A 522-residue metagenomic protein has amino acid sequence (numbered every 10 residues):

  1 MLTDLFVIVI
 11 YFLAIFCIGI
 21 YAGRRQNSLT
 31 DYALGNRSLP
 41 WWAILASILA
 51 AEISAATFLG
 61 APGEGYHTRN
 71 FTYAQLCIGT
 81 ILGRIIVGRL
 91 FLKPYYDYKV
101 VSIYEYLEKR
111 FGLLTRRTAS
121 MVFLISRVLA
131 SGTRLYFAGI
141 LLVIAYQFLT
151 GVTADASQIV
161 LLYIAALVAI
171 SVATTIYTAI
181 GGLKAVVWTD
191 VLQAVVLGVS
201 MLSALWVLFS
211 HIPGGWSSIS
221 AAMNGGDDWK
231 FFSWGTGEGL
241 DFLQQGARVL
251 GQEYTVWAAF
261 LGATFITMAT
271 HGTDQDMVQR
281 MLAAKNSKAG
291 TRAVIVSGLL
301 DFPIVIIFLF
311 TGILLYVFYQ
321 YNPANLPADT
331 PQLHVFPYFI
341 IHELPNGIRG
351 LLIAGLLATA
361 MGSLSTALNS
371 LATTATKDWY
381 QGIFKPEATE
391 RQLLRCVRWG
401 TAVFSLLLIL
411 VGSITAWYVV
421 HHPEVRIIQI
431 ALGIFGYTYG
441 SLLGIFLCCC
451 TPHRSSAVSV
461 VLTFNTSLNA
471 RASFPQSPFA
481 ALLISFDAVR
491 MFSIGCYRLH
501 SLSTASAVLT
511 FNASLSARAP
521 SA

Functional and structural regions predicted by a protein language model:
M1-T30, V101-Y104, E108-V143, A165-D228 (+6 more regions): Membrane-interface loop-to-helix entry segments
L2-G23, G35, L39, A43 (+3 more regions): Extracellular loop-to-transmembrane helix junctions
S28-L45, Y163, L183-A185, I430-V461 (+2 more regions): C-terminal membrane-solvent junction of multi-pass transporters and transport-like membrane proteins
D31-N36, G63-E64, R89-D97, Y104-R110 (+9 more regions): Helix-loop junctions at the membrane interface of multi-pass solute transporters
L34-L39, A43, G60-Q75, E108 (+3 more regions): Loop-to-helix junctions at membrane interfaces in multi-pass transport proteins
P40-I48, L82-G83, V87, L113-S126 (+5 more regions): Select transmembrane alpha-helical segments in multipass membrane proteins
F71-A179, D241, Q245, G262-T270 (+1 more regions): Helix-loop-helix module between adjacent transmembrane segments
R110-R117, V128, V160-A165, T376-H422: Loop-to-transmembrane helix boundary motifs in multi-pass membrane proteins
